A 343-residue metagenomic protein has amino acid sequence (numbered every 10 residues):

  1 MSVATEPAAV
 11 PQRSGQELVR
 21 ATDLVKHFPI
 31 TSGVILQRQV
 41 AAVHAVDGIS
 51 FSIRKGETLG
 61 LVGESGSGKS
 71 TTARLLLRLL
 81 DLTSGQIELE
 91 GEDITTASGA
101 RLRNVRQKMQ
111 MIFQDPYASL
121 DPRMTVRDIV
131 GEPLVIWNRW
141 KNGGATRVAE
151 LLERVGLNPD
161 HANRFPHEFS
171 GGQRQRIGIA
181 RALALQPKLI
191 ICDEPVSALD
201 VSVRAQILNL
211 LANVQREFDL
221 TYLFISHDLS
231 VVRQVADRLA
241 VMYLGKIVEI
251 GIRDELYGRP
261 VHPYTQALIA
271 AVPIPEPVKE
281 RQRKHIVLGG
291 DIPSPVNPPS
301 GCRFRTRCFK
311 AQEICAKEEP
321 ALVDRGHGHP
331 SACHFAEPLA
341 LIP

Functional and structural regions predicted by a protein language model:
S2-E17, I30-Q37, I250-P343: Short catalytic/signature loops enriched in Gly
V62-G63: The feature captures the beta-strand-to-loop junction immediately N-terminal to the Walker
L77: Helix-to-loop junction immediately C-terminal to a conserved catalytic motif
G85-D93, V105: Conserved ABC transporter NBD signature motif
D93, G143-D160, N213, Q266-A270: Conserved ABC ATPase "signature" region
F165-F169, Q173: Conserved ABC ATPase signature
K188-I191, P195-L199, V203-R281: P-loop NTP-binding/switch modules centered on Walker-like glycine-rich loops
